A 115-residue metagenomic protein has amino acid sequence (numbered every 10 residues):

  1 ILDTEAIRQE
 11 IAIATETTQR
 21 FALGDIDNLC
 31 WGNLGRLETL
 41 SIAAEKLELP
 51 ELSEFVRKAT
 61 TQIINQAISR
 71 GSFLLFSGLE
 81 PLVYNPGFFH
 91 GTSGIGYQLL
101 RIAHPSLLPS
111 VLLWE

Functional and structural regions predicted by a protein language model:
I1-L2, I102: Short capping motifs at secondary-structure boundaries
D3-L52: C-terminal structural cap/anchor segments
I13-T17, I42-K46, P50, E54 (+3 more regions): Terminal, non-catalytic domain-edge segments
